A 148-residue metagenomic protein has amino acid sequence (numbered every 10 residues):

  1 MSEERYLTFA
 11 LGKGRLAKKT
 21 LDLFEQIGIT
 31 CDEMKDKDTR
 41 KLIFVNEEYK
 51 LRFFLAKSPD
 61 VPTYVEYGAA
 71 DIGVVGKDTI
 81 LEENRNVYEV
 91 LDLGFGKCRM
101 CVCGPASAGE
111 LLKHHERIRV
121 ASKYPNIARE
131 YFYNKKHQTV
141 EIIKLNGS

Functional and structural regions predicted by a protein language model:
M1-S148: Domain-level signature for soluble enzymes in the chorismate/prephenate branch of the shikimate pathway
